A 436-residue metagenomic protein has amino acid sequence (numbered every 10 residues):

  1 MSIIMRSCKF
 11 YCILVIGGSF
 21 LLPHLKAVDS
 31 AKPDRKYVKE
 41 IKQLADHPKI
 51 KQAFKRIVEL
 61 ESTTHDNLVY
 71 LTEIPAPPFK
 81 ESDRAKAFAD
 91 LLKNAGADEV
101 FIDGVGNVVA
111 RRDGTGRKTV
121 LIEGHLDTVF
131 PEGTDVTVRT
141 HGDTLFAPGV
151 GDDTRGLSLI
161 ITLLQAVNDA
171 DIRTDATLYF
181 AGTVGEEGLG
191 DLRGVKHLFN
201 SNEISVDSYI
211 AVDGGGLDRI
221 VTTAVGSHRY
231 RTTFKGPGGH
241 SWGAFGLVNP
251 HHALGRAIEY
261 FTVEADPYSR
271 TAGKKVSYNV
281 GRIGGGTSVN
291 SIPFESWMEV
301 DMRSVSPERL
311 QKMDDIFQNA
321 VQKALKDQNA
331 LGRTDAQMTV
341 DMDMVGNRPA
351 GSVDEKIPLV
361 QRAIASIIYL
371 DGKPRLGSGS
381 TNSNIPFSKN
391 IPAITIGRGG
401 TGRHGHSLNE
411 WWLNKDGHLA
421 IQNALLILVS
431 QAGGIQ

Functional and structural regions predicted by a protein language model:
M1-C12: Bacterial N-terminal signal peptides that target proteins for export
Y11-P23: Bacterial N-terminal signal peptides
V28-I74, A224-G226: N-terminal hydrophobic or amphipathic helices/low-complexity stretches enriched in small/hydrophobic/Pro/Gly
S30-Q52, H251-Q436: Metal-dependent amide/peptide-bond hydrolase catalytic core, centered on the "pita-bread" metallohydrolase fold
D66-K118: A non-catalytic alpha/beta surface segment that caps or lines the substrate-entry region of metallo-dependent hydrolase
P75, I122, T140-L189, Y230-F234 (+4 more regions): Alpha-helical metal-binding/catalytic segments enriched in His/Glu/Asp
F101-G104, R112-G114, V120-A147: Active-site cofactor/substrate anionic-group-binding motifs, chiefly glycine- and Lys/Arg-rich phosphate-binding loops
G149-V225, R270-T271, S277-V280, V289-N290 (+2 more regions): Acidic/histidine-rich catalytic neighborhood of metal-dependent amide-processing enzymes
